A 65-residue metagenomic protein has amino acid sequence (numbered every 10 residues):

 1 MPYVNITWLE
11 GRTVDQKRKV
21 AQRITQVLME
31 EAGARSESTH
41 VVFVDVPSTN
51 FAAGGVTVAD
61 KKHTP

Functional and structural regions predicted by a protein language model:
P2-P65: A domain-level signal for the structural core that forms small-molecule/cofactor-binding pockets and catalytic centers
